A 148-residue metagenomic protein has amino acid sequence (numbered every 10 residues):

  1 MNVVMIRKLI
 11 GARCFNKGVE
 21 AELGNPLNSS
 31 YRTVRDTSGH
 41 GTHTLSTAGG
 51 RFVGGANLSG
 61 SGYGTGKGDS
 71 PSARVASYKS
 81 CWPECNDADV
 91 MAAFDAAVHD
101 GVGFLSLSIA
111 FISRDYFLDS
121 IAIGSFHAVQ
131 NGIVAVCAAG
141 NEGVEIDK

Functional and structural regions predicted by a protein language model:
M1-K148: Loop-rich non-cytosolic ectodomains and luminal regions
